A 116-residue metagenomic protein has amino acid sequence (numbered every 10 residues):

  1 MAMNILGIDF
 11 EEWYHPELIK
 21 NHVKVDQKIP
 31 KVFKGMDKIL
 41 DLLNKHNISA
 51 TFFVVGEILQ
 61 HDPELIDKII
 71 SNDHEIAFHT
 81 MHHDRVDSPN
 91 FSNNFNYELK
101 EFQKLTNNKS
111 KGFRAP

Functional and structural regions predicted by a protein language model:
M1-G112: Catalytic alpha-helical scaffold of carbohydrate-active enzymes acting on polysaccharides/glycoconjugates
A115: Residues lining hydrophobic/aromatic ligand-binding pockets adjacent to catalytic sites
